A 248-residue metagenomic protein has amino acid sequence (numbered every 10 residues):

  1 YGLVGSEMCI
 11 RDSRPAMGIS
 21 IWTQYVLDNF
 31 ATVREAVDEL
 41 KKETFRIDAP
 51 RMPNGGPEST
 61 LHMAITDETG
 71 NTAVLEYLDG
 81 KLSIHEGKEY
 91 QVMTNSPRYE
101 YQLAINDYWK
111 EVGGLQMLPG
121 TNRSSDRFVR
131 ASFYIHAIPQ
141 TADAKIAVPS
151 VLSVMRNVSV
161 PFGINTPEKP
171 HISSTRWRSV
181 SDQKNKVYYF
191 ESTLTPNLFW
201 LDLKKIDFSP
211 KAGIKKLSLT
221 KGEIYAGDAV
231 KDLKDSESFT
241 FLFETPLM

Functional and structural regions predicted by a protein language model:
Y1-I10: Single conserved hydrophobic/aromatic residue that forms the stacking wall/gate of nucleotide- or nucleobase-binding
E7, K81-I84, N197-W200: A short local loop/turn or secondary-structure capping micro-motif enriched for an aromatic residue
R11-P15: A solvent-exposed, charged loop/short amphipathic helix patch at secondary-structure junctions
A16-P50, A144-V154, V158: Proteins synthesized as precursors that undergo proteolytic processing into mature forms
E43-F45, L61-A64: Extracytoplasmic, non-cytosolic globular domains
D48-T60, E68, Y90-M248: C-terminus-biased signal that marks the final domain/tail of proteins
D67-N71, E76-K81, E86-K88, D182-N185: Short acidic-glycine loop/turn motifs at beta-strand connectors
